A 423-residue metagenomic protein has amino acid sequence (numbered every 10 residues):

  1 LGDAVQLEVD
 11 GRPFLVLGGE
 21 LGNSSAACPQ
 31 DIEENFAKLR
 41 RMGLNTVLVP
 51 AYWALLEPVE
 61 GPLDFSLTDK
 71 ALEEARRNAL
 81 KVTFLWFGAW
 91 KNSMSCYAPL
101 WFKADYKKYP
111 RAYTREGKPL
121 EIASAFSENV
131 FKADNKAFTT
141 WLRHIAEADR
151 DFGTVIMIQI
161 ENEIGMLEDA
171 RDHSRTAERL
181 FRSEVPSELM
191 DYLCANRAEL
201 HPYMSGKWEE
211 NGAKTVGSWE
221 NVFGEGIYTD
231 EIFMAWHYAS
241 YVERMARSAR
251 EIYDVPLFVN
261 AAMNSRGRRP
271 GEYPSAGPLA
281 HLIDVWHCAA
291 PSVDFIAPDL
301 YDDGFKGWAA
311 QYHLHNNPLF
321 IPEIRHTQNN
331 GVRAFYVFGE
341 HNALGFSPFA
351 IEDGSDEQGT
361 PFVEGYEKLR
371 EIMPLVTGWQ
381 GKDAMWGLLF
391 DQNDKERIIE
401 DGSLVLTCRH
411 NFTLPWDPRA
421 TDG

Functional and structural regions predicted by a protein language model:
L1-N45: N-terminal carbohydrate-binding accessory modules
G11, L39, V47, A75 (+5 more regions): Conserved, mostly hydrophobic/aromatic
F14-G18, T46, A79-T83, G153-Q159 (+4 more regions): Structural preference for beta-strand elements that scaffold enzyme active sites
S24-R41, G271-A289, F305-W308, G331-A334: Short, acidic/polar
D31-K107, Y238-I252: Aromatic-lined substrate-binding rim segments of carbohydrate-active enzymes
R76, L80, V242-V255, H281-W379: Catalytic-core region of carbohydrate-active enzymes that cleave or remodel glycosidic bonds
K108-I283: Polysaccharide-binding and catalytic clefts of secreted carbohydrate-active enzymes
H341-G423: Non-catalytic C-terminal accessory domains or segments of carbohydrate-active enzymes
